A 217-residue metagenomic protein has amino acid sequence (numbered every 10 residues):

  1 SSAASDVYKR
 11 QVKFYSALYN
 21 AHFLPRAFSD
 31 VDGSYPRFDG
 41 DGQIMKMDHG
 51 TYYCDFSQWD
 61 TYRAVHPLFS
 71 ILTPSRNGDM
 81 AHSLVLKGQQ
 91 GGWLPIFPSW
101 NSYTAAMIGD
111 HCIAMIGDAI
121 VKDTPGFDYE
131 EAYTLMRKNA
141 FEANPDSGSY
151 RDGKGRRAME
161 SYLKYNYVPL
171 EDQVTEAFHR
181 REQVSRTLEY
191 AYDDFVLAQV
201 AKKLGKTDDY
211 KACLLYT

Functional and structural regions predicted by a protein language model:
A3-Y8: Short, small-residue-biased leader/transition segments that mark boundaries at the very start of proteins
V12-S16, N20-A21, P25-K46: Short, functional "switch" segments adjacent to catalytic/cofactor/reactive centers
S16-D30, C54, D60-N77, G117-K122 (+1 more regions): Alpha-helical support elements that line or immediately flank enzyme active sites and cofactor-binding pockets
G33-K46, S75-S99: Active-site-surrounding "flap" and adjacent substrate/cofactor-binding loops of secreted or lumenal enzymes, prototyped
D39-Y62: Short, conserved helix/loop micro-motifs enriched in His/Cys and acidic residues
M80, Y210-C213: Alpha-helical solenoid repeat scaffolds, predominantly canonical TPR units
S83-T207: Active-site cavity-forming subdomains of large catalytic enzyme subunits
